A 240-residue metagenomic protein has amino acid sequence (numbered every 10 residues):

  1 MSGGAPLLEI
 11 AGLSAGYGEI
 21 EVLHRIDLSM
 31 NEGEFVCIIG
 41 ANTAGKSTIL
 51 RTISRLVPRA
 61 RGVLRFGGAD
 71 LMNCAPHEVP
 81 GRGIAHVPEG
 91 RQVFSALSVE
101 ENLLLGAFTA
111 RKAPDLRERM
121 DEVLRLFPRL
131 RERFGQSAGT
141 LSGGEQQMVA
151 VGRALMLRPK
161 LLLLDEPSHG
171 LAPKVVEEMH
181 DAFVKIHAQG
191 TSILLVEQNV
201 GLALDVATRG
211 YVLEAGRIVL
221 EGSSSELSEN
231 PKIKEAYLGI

Functional and structural regions predicted by a protein language model:
G18, C74, V99-E118, L126-P128 (+2 more regions): ABC-type ATPase nucleotide-binding domains, specifically the catalytic core motifs of the NBD
I39-A41: The feature captures the beta-strand-to-loop junction immediately N-terminal to the Walker
S54: Helix-to-loop junction immediately C-terminal to a conserved catalytic motif
G62-A69, R82, L116-M120: Conserved ABC transporter NBD signature motif
S137-L141, E145: Conserved ABC ATPase signature
A154-L155: ABC ATPase C-loop
R158: Conserved catalytic motifs of ABC-family nucleotide-binding domains
